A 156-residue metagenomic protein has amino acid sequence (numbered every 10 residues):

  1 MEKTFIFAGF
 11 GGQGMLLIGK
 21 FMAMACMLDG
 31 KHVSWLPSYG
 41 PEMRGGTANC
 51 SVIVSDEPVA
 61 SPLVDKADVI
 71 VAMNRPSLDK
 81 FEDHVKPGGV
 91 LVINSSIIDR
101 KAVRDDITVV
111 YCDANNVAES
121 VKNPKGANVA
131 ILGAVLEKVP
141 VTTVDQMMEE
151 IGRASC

Functional and structural regions predicted by a protein language model:
M1-S155: Active-site cofactor/cluster-binding pocket
